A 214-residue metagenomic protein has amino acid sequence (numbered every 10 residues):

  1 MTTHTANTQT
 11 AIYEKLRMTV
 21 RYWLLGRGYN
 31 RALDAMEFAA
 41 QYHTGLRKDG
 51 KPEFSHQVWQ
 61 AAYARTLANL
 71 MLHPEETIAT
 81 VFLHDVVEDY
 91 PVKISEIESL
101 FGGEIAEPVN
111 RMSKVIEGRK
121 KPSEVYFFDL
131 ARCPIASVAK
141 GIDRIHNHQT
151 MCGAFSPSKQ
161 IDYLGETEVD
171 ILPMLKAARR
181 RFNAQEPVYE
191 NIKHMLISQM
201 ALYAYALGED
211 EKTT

Functional and structural regions predicted by a protein language model:
T2-T214: Active-site helical microenvironments for divalent-metal-assisted chemistry
